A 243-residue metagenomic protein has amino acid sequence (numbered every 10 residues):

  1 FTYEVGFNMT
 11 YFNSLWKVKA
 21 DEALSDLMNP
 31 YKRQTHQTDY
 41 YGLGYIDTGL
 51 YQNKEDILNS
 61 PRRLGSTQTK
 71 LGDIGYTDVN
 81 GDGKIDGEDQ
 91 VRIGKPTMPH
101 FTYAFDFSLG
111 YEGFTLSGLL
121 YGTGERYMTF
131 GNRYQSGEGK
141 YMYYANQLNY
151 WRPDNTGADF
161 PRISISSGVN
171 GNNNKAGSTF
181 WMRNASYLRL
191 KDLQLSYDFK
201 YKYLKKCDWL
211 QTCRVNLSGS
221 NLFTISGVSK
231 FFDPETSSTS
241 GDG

Functional and structural regions predicted by a protein language model:
F1-T97, S220, G227: Conserved small-residue
T2, Y111-F114, L210-T212: Strand-connecting loop/turn motifs
E4, S14-Y31, E125-P153, I225-E235: Outer-membrane beta-barrel and related beta-rich outer-membrane complex signature in Gram-negative bacteria
E4-G6, A104-D106, D192-S196, G243: Membrane-embedded beta-strand positions in outer-membrane beta-barrel channels/transporters
V5-F7, G118, V215-L217: Membrane-embedded beta-strand positions of outer-membrane beta-barrel proteins
M9-L15, Y111-G113, L120-R126, D192 (+2 more regions): Transmembrane beta-strands of outer-membrane beta-barrel pores
T69, T123-S220: Extracytoplasmic gating/loop element in the C-terminal half of outer-membrane beta-barrel translocons and assembly
K84-I93, N146-Q147, N173-W181, G241-G243: Extracytoplasmic loops and strand-loop junctions of Gram-negative outer membrane beta-barrel proteins
